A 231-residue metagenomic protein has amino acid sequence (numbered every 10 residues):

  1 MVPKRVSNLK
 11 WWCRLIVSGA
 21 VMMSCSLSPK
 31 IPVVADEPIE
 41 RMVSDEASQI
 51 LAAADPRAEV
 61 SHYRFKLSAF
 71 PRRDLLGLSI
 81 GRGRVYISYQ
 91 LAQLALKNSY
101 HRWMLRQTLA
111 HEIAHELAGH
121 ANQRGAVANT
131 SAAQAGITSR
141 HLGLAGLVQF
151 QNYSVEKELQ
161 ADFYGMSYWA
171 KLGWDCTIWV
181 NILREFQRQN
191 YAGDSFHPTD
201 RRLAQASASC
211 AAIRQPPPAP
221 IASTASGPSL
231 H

Functional and structural regions predicted by a protein language model:
V2-K10, C25-L75, S79-G83, Q90 (+3 more regions): C-terminal capping/extension segments of zinc metalloprotease domains
R14-S24: Bacterial N-terminal signal peptides
V85, W103-H111, E116: Active-site alpha-helix of zinc metalloproteases
I87-Q93, N122-R124: Short regulatory "switch" loops immediately downstream of catalytic or recognition motifs within protein catalytic
L91-Q107: Short pre-active-site segment immediately N-terminal to the catalytic Zn-binding motif
L94-L96, A128-N129, G136-E156: Substrate-binding clefts and substrate-entry loops adjacent to catalytic sites of polymer-processing enzymes acting on
E112-T130: Catalytic Zn2+-binding segment of zinc metalloproteases
N129-A133, Q189-N190: Short, highly charged C-terminal tails/helix-capping segments
